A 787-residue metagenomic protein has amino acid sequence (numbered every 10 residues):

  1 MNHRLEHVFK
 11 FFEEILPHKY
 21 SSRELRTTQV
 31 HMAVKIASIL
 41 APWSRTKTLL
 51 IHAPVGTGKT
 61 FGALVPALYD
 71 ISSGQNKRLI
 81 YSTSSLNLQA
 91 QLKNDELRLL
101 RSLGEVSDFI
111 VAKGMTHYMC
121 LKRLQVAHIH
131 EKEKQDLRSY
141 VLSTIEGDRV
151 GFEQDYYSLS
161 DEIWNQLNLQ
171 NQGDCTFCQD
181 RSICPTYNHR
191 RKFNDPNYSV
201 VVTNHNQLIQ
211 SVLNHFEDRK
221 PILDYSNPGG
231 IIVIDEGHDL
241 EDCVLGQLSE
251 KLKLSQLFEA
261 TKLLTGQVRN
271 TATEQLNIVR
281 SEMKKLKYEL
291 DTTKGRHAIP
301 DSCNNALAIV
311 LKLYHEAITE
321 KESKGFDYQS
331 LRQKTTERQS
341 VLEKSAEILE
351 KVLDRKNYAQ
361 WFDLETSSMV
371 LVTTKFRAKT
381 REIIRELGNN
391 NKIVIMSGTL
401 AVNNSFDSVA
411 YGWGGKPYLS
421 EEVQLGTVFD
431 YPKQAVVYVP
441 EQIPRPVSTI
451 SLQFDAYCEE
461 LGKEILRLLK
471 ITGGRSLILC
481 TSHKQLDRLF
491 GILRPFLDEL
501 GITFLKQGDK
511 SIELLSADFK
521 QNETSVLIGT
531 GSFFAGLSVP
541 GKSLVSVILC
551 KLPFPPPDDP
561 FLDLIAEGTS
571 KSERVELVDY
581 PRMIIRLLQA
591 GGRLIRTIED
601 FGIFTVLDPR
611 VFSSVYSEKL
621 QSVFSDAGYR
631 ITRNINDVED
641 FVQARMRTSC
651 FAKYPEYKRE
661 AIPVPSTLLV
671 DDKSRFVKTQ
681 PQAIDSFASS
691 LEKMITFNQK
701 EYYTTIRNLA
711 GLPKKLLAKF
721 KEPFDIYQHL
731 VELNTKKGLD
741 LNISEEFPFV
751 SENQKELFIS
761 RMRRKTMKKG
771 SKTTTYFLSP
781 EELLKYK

Functional and structural regions predicted by a protein language model:
N2-I51: Conserved pre-motif I regulatory segment
N2-P17, E24, Q75-V201, H205-I209 (+5 more regions): A substrate-engagement module of RecA-like helicase motors
S44-V65: Walker A/P-loop
A63, Y69, A90, N94 (+3 more regions): Signature of the SF2 helicase/ATPase Hel1-core->accessory helical subdomain module
D174-P196, V212-I222, S323-A435, P440 (+3 more regions): A contiguous, basic/glycine-rich beta-loop/short-helix subdomain that forms a polymer-engagement track
P440-F454, D509-F612: Conserved RecA-like P-loop NTPase helicase motor core
P444-T481: Conserved interdomain hinge at the start of the Helicase C-terminal
T481-G508: Conserved helicase motor "Helicase C" RecA-like lobe of SF1/SF2 P-loop NTPases
